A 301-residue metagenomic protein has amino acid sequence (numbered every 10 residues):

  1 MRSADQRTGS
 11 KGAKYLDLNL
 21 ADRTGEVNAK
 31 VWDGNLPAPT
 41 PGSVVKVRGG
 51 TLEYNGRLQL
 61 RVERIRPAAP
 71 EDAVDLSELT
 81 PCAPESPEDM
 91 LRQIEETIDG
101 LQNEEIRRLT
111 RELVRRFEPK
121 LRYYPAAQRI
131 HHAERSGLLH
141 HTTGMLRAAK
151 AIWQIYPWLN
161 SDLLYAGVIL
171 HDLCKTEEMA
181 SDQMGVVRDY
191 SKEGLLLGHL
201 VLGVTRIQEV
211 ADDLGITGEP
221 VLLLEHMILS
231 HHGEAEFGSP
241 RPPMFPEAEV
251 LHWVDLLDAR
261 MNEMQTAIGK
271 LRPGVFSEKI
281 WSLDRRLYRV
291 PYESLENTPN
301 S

Functional and structural regions predicted by a protein language model:
M1-Q6, A21: N-terminal, positively charged regions that mediate nucleic acid binding
A4-Y15, E26-K30, G34-S77: OB-fold single-stranded nucleic acid-binding module
D17-D22, S181: Short, acidic/hydrophobic/Gly-rich beta-strand patch recurrent on exposed beta strands that often constitutes part
A21-R23, G49-G50, P70, C82-A83 (+5 more regions): Metal-centered catalytic cores of metalloenzymes
G42, M145, D255: Divalent metal-coordination and catalytic microenvironments
A73-G194, E234: Acidic/His-rich, divalent-metal-binding segments that scaffold phosphate/diphosphate chemistry
I130, H140, A151-L271: Divalent metal-dependent catalytic cores for phosphoryl transfer on phosphate-bearing substrates
H252, G269-K270, G274-R286, V290-S301: N-terminal intrinsically disordered, cationic/polar leader segments that include organellar targeting peptides
